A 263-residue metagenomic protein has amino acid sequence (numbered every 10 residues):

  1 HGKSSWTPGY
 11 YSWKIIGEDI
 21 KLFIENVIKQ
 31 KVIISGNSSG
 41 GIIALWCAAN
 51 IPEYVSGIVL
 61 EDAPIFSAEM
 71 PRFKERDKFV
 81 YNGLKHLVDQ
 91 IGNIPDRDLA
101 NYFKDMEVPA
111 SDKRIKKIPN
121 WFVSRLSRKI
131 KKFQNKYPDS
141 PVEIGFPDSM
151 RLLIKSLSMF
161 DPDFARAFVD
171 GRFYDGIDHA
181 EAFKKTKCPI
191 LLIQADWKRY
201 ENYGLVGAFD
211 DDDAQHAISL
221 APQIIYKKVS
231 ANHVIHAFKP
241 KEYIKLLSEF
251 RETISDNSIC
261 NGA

Functional and structural regions predicted by a protein language model:
H1-K3, F66, Y200, V234: Active-site loop signature of alpha/beta-hydrolase-fold enzymes
H1-S35, S39, R72, D77 (+1 more regions): Active-site loop/oxyanion-hole signature of alpha/beta-hydrolase fold enzymes
I28-Q30, P52-E53, K187-C188, Q223: Active-site acidic short loop of glycosyltransferases
Q30-K74: Conserved hydrolase catalytic core segment
V59-R114: Flexible "cap/lid" loop of the alpha/beta hydrolase fold
I118-E181, W197: Hydrophobic, aromatic-rich cap/lid helix
K185-S230: Conserved loop-alpha-helix segment in the C-terminal half of the alpha/beta-hydrolase fold that carries the catalytic
A231-P240: Catalytic histidine-centered segment of alpha/beta-hydrolase-like enzymes
